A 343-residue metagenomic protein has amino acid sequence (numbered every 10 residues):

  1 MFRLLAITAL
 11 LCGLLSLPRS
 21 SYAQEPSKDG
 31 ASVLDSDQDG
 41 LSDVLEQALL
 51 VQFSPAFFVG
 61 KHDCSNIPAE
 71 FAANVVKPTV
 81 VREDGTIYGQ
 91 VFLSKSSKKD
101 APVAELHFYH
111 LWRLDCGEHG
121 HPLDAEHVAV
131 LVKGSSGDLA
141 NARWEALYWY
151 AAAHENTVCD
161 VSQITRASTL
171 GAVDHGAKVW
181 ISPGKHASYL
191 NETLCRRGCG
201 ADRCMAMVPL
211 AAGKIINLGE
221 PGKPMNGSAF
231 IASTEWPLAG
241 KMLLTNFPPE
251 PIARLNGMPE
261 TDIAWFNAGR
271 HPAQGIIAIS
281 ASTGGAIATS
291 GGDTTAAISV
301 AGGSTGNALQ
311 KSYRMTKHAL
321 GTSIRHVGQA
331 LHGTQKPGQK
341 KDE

Functional and structural regions predicted by a protein language model:
M1-L4: Positively charged n-region of N-terminal signal peptides that target proteins for export
A6-S16: Bacterial N-terminal signal peptides
P18-A23: Boundary at the C-terminal end of the N-terminal hydrophobic targeting segment
Q24-H127, G134-S282, H332: A domain-level signal for the mature, folded cores of soluble proteins
A268, P272-E343: Glycine-rich, low-complexity amphipathic membrane-interacting segments
